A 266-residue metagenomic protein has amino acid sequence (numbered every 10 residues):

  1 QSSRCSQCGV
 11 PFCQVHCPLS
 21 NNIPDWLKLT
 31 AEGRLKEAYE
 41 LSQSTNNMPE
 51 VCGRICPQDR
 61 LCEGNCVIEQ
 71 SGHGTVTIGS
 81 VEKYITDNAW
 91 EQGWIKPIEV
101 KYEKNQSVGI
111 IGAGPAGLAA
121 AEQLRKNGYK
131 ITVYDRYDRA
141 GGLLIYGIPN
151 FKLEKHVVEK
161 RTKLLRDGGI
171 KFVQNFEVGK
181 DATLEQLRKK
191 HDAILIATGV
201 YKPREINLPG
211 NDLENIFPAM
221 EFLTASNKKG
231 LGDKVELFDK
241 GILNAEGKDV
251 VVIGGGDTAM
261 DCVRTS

Functional and structural regions predicted by a protein language model:
Q1, E82-T265: Residues forming the flavin
Q1-S2, N21-R54, G72-Y102, S226-N227: Ferredoxin-type iron-sulfur electron-transfer modules in oxidoreductases and energy-metabolism complexes
Q7-E32, G53-K83, K126, T132 (+2 more regions): Iron-sulfur cluster-binding cysteine motifs and their immediate structural context in ferredoxin-like electron-transfer
V15, L41, I55, F176 (+2 more regions): Glycine- and other small-residue-rich loops at beta-strand/loop junctions that grip anionic moieties
V15, P24, K36, G64 (+3 more regions): Glycine-centered loop/turn positions within well-structured domains that cap or flank conserved ligand/cofactor-binding
E40, S44, I68, I145 (+1 more regions): Phosphate-coordinating loops and pocket residues in cytosolic domains that bind phosphorylated ligands
